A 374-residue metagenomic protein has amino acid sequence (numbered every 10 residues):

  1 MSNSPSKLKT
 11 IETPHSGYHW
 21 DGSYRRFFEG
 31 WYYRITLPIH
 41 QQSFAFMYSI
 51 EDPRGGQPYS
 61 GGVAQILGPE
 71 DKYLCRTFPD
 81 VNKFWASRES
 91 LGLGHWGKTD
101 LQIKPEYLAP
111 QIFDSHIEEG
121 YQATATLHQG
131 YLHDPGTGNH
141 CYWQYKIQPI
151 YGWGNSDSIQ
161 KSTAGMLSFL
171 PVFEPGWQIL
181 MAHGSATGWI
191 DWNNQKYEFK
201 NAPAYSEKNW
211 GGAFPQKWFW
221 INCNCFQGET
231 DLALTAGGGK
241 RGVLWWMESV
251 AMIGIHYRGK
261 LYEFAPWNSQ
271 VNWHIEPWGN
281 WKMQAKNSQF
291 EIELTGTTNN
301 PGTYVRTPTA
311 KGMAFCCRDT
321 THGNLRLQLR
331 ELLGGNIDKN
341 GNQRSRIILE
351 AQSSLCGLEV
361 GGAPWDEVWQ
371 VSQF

Functional and structural regions predicted by a protein language model:
M1-F374: Structured soluble/peripheral alpha/beta segments that form catalytic or ligand/cofactor-binding pockets
